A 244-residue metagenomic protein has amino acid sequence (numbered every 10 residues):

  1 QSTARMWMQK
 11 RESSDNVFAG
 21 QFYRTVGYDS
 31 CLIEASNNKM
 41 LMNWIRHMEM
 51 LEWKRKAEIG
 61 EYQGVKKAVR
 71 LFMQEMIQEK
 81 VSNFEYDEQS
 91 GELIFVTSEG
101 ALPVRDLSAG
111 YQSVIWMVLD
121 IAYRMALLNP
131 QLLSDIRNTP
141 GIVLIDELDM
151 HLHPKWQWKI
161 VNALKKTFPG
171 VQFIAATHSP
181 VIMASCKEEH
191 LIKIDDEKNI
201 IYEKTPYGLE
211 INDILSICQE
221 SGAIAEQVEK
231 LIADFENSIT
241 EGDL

Functional and structural regions predicted by a protein language model:
Q1-Q74, I211, L215, I232: Coupling/switch segment of ABC-type P-loop NTPase heads
Q1-S2, S13, L41-N43, H47-W53 (+7 more regions): Broad hydrophobic/π-residue packing in well-ordered secondary structure
Q74-K80: Short secondary-structure junctions
N83-D87: Short beta-strand
E88-I224: Switch/communication elements of ASCE P-loop NTPase nucleotide-binding domains
S221-L244: C-terminal alpha-helical "lid" subdomain
